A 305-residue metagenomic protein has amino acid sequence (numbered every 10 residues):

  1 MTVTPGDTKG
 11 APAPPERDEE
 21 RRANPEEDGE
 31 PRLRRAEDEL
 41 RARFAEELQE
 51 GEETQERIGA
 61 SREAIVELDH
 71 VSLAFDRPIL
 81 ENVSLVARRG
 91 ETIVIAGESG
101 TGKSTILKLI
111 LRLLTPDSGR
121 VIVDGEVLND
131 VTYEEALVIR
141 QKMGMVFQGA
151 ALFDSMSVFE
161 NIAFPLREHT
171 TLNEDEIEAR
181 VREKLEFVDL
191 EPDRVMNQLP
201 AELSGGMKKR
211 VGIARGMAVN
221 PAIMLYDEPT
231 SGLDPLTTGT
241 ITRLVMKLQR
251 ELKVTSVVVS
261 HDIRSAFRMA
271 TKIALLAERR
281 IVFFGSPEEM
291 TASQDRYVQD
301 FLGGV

Functional and structural regions predicted by a protein language model:
L111: Helix-to-loop junction immediately C-terminal to a conserved catalytic motif
E126-V127, D175-R194: Conserved ABC ATPase "signature" region
L128-G144, E174, M290-S293: ABC ATPase NBD coupling module
L199-L203, M207: Conserved ABC ATPase signature
N220: Conserved catalytic motifs of ABC-family nucleotide-binding domains
M224-D227: Catalytic Walker B motif of ABC-type/P-loop ATPase nucleotide-binding domains
